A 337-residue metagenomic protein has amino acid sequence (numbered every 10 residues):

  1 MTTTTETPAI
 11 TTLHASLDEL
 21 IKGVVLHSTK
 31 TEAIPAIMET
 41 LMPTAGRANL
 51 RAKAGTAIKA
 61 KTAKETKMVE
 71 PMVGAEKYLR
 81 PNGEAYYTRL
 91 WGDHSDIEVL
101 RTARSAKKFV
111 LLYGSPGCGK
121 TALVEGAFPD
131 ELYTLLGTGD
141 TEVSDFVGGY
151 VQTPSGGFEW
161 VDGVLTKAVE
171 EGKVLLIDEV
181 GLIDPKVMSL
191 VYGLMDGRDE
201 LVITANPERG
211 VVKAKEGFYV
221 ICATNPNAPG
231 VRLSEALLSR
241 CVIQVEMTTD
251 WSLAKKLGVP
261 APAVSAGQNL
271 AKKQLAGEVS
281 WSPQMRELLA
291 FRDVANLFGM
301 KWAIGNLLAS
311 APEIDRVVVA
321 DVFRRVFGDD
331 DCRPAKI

Functional and structural regions predicted by a protein language model:
M1-I337: C-terminal regulatory/interaction module of P-loop NTP-utilizing enzymes
